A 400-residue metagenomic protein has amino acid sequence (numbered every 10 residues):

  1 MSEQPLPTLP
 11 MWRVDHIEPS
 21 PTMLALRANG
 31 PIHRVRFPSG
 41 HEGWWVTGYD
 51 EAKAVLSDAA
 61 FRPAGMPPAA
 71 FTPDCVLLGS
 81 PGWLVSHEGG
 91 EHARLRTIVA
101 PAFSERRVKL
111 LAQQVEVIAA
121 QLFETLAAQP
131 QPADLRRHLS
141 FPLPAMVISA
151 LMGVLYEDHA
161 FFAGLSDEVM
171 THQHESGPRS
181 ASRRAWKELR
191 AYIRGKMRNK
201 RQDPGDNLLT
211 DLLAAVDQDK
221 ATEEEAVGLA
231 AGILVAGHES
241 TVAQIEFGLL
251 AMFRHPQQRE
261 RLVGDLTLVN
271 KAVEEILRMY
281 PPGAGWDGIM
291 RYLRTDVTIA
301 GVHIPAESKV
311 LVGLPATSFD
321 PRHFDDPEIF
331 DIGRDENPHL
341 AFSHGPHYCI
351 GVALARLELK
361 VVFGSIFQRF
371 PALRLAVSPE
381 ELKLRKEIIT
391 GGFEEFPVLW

Functional and structural regions predicted by a protein language model:
M1-W400: Cytochrome P450
